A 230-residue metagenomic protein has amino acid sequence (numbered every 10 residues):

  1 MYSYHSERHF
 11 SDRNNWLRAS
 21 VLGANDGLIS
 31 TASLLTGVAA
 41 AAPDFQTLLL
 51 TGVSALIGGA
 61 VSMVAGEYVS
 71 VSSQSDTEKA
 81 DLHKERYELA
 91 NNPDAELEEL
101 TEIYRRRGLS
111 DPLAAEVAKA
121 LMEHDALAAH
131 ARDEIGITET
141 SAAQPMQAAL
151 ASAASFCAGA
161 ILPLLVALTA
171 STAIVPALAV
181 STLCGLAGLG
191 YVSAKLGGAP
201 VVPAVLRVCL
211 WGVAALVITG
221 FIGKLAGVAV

Functional and structural regions predicted by a protein language model:
M1-D12, W16-R18, V71-A153: Cytosol/matrix-facing amphipathic helices and coiled-coil assembly/linker segments of eukaryotic membrane proteins
M1-S70: Internal alpha-helical transmembrane segments
D12-G23, F45-G52, L113, P145-L150 (+2 more regions): The feature identifies polytopic integral membrane transport proteins across all domains of life
G27-A32, S152-L162: Core segments of transmembrane alpha-helices that mediate helix-helix packing or line hydrophobic substrate/ligand
T172-C184: Structural signature of hydrophobic alpha-helical transmembrane segments
G188-V213: Interfacial loop-to-transmembrane junctions
G220-V230: Juxtamembrane boundary at the C-terminal end of a transmembrane helix
